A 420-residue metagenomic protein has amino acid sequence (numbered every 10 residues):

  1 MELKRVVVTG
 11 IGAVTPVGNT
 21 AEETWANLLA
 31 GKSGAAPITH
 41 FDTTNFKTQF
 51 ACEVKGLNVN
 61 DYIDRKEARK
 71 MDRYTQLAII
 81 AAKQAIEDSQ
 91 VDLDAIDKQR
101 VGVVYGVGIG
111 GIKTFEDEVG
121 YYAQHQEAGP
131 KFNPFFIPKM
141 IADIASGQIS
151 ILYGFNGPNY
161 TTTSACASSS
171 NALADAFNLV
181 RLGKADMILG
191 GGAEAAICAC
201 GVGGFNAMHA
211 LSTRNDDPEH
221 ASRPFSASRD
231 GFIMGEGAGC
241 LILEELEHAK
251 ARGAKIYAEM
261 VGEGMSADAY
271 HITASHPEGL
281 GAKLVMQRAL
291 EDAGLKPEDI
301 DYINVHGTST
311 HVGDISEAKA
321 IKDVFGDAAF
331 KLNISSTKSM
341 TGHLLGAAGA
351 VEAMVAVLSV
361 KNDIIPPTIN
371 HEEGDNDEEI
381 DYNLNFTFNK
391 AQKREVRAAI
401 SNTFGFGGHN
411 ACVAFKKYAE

Functional and structural regions predicted by a protein language model:
M1-E67, S89, E247-E259, M354-T368 (+1 more regions): ACP-dependent fatty acid/polyketide chain-elongation machinery
M1-V8, D97-K98, A293-D299, F330 (+1 more regions): Flexible, low-complexity linker/loop segments at domain and module junctions
R5-T9, A36, D216-A293, Y302 (+1 more regions): Condensing-enzyme catalytic core mediating Claisen C-C bond formation in acyl metabolism
V8, K32-S164, A193-V202, P297-G313: Conserved beta-ketoacyl condensing-enzyme motif
G10, L28, A82, V103 (+11 more regions): Conserved small-residue
T39, K184-D230, E263-P277, G307-D314 (+1 more regions): Acyl-CoA/ACP chain-elongation machinery
A78-V91, A145-S146, S150-Y153, N159-E194 (+3 more regions): Active-site-proximal alpha-helical scaffold in enzymes
Q124-N133, A174, N178, E194-A251 (+2 more regions): Glycine-/small-residue-rich "gating" segment that lines the acyl/pantetheine channel and substrate pocket
